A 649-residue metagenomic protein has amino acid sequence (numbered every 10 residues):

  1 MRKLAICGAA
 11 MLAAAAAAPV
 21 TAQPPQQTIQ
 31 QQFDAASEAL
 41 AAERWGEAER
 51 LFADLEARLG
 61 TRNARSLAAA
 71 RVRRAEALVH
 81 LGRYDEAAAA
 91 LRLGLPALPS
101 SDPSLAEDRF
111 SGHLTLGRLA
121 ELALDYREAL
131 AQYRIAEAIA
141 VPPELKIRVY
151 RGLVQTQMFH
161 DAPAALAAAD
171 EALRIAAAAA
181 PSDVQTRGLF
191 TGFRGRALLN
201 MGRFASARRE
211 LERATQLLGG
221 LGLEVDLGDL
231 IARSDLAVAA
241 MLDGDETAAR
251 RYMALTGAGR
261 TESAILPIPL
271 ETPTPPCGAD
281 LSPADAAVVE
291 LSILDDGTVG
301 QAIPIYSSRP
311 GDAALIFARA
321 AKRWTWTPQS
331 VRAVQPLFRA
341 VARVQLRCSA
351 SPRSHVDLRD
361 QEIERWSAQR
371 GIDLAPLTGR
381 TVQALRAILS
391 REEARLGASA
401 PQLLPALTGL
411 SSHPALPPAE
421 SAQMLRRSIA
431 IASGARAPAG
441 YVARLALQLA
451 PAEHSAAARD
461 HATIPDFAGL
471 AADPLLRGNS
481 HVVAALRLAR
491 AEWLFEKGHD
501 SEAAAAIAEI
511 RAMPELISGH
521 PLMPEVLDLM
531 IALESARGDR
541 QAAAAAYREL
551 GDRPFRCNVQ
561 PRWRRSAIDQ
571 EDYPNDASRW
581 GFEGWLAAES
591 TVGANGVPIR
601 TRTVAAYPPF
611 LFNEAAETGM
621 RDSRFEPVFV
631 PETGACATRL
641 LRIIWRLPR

Functional and structural regions predicted by a protein language model:
R2-A18: Gram-negative bacterial Sec-dependent N-terminal signal peptides
Q23-R649: Charge-biased low-complexity segments
